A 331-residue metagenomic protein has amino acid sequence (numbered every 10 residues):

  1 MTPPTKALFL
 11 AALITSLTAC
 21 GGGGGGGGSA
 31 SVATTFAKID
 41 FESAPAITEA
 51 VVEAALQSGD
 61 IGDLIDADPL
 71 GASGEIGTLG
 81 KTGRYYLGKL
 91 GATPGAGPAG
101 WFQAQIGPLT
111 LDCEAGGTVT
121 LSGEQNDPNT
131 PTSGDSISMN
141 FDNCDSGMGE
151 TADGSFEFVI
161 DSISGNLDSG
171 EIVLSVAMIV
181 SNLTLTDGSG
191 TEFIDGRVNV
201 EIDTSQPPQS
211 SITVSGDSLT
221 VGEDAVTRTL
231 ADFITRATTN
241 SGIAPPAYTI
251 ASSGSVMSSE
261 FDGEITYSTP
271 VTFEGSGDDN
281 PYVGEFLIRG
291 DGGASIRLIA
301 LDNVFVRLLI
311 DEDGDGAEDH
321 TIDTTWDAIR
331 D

Functional and structural regions predicted by a protein language model:
M1-F9: Bacterial N-terminal signal peptides that target proteins for export
S16-A19: C-terminal motif of bacterial Sec signal peptides marking the signal peptidase cleavage site
G21-G25: Bacterial signal peptide processing site
G26-D331: Low-complexity, intrinsically disordered segments exposed to solvent
